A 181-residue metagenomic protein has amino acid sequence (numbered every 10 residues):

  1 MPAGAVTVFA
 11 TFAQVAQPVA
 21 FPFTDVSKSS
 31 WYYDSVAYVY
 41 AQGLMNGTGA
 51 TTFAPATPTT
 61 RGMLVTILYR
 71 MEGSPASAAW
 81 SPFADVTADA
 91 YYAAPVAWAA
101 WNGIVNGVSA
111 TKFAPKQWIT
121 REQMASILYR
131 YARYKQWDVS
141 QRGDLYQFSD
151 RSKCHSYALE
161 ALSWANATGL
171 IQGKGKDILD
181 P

Functional and structural regions predicted by a protein language model:
M1-A5: Solvent-exposed segments in extracellular or luminal domains encompassing
V6-F12: Generic detector of short, aliphatic-rich beta-strand segments that form the cores of beta-sheets in diverse domain
F12-W31, Q42, N46-A94, N102-L159 (+1 more regions): Feature responds to low-complexity, polar/acidic, surface-exposed segments characteristic of secreted/exported proteins
V36-V39, L64, L68, A99 (+1 more regions): A short amphipathic alpha-helical interaction element
